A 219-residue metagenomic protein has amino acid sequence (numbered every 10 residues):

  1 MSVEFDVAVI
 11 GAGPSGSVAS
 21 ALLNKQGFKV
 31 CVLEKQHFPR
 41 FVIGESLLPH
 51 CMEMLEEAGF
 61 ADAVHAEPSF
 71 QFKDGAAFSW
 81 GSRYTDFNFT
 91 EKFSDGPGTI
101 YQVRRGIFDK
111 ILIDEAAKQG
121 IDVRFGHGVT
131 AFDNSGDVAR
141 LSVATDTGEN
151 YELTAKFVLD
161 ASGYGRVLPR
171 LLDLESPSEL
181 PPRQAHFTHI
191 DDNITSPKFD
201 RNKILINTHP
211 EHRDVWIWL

Functional and structural regions predicted by a protein language model:
S2-G13: Beta1/beta-strand and adjacent pyrophosphate-binding region of the FAD-binding site in flavoprotein oxidoreductases
G16-S17: N-terminal Rossmann-fold NAD(P) dinucleotide-binding loop
N24-I43: Glycine-rich FAD pyrophosphate-binding loop
F28, F60, I121: Short phosphate-binding/catalytic loops that engage adenosine nucleotides
F41-G81: N-terminal FAD cofactor-binding segment of flavoenzymes
F93-D114: Short beta-strand to alpha-helix junction loop
E115-L219: Predominantly flavin-linked oxidoreductase catalytic cores and closely associated redox partners
